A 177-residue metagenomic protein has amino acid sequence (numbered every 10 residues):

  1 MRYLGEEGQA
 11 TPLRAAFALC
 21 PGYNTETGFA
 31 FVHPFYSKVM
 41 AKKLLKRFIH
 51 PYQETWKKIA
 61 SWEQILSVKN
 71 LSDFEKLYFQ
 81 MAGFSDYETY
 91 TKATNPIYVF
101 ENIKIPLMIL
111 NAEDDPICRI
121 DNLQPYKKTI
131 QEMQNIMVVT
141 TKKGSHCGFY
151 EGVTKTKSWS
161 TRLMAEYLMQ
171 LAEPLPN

Functional and structural regions predicted by a protein language model:
M1-A82: Alpha/beta-hydrolase-fold enzymes
T11, F100-K104, K128-M133: Short, conserved loop/helix-junction motifs that constitute active-site signature segments in enzyme catalytic cores
L77-V99, I105: Active-site nucleophile elbow and catalytic-triad environment of alpha/beta-hydrolase enzymes
I103, I109-N111, D115: Short beta-strand/loop motif that positions the catalytic acidic residue of the alpha/beta-hydrolase fold
E113-P116, K143-S145: Acidic beta-to-alpha connecting loop that harbors the catalytic carboxylate
R119-I136: Conserved loop-alpha-helix segment in the C-terminal half of the alpha/beta-hydrolase fold that carries the catalytic
V138, G144-K157: Catalytic histidine-centered segment of alpha/beta-hydrolase-like enzymes
M164, L168-P176: Short, hydrophobic alpha-helical segments
